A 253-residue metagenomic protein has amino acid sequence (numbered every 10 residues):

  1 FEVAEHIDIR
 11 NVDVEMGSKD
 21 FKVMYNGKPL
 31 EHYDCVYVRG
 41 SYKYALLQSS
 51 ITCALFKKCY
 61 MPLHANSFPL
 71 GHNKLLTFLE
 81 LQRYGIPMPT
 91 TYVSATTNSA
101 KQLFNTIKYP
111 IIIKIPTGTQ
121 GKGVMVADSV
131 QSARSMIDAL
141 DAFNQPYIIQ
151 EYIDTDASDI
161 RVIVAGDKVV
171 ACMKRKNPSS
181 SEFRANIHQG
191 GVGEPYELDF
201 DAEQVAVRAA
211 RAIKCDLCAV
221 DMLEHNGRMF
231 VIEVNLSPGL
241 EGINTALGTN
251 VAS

Functional and structural regions predicted by a protein language model:
F1-P62: ATP-binding N-terminal substructure of ATP-dependent carboxylate-amine bond-forming enzymes
A4, M24-E31, F56-C59, N66-I153 (+2 more regions): Active-site nucleotide/adenylate-binding loops and adjacent lid/helix of ATP-dependent enzymes
D13, F68-L70, S179: Short gly/pro/ser/thr-enriched loop/turn and capping motifs at secondary-structure boundaries
S41-K43, T117-G118, S237: Short glycine-rich anion-binding loops that position phosphate/pyrophosphate groups of nucleotides and phosphorylated
Q48-S49, K74-L75, T245: Conserved strand-to-helix beginnings and helix N-cap segments that scaffold or border functional pockets
I86, A212-C215: Short secondary-structure junctions
V130-I213, E224, V231, N235-A252: ATP-dependent carboxylate/phosphate-activation module, predominantly the ATP-grasp catalytic core and closely related
V220-M222: Hydrophobic residue at the +6 position relative to the catalytic HRD Asp in the kinase catalytic loop
